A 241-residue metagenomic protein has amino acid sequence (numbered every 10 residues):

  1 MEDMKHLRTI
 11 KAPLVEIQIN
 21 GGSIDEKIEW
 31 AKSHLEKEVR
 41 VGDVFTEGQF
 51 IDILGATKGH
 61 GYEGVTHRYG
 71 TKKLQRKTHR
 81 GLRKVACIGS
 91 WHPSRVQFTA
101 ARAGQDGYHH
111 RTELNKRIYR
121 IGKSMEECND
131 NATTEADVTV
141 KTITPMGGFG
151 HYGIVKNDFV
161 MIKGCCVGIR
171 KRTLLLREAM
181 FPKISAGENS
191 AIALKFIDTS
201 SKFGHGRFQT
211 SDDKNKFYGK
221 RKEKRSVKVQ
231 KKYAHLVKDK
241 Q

Functional and structural regions predicted by a protein language model:
M1-Q241: Extended basic (Lys/Arg/His-rich) segments that typically form rRNA-contacting surfaces in ribosomal proteins
